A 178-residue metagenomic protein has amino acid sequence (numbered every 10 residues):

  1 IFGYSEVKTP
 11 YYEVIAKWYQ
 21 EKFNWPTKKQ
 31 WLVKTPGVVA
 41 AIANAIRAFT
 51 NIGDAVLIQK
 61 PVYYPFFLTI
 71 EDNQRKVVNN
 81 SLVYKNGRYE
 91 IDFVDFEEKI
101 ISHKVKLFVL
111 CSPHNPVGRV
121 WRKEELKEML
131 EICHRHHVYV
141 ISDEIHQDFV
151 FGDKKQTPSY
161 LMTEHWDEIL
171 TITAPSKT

Functional and structural regions predicted by a protein language model:
I1-G37, N44: N-terminal small-domain helix-loop-helix segment of the aminotransferase-like
W25, D54, K106, H137-Y139: The start of beta-strands in P-loop NTPase/AAA+ ATPase cores
T27-L32, G53-A55, W166-I169: Short acidic capping loops at alpha-helix termini that bridge into adjacent secondary structure
V33, L57, V78, I141 (+1 more regions): Structural detector of well-ordered beta-strand residues that form the stable sheet scaffold of enzyme domains
G37-A43, P61, G118, E124 (+1 more regions): Short N-terminal helix/helix-N-cap motif within the alpha/beta-hydrolase-1
A48-L110, V120-K123: PLP-dependent aminotransferase-like
F67, E71, E90-K104, P116-Y139 (+1 more regions): Active-site pre-lysine segment of PLP-dependent enzymes
